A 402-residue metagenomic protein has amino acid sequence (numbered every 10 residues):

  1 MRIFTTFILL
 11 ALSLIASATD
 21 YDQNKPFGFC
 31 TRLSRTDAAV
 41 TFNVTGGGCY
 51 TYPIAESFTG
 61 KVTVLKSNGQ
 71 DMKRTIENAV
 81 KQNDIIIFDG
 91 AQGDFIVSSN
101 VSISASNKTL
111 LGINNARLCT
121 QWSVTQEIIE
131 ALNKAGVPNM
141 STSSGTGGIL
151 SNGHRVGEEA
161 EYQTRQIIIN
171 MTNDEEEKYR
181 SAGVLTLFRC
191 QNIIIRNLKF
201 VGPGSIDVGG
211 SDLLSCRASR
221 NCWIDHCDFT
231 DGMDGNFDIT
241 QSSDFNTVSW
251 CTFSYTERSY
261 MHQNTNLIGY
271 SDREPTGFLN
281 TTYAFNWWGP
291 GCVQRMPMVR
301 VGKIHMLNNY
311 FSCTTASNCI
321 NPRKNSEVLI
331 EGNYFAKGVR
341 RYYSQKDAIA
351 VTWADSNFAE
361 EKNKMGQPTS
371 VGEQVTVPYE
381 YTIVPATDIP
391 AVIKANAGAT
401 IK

Functional and structural regions predicted by a protein language model:
I3-S13: Sec-dependent N-terminal signal peptides
A11, A18-I85, D94, I128-Q166 (+2 more regions): Extracellular "leader-to-stem" segments immediately downstream of a signal peptide or signal-anchor in secreted/lumenal
G90-Q92: Surface-exposed, well-ordered secondary-structure segments
D94-G277: Right-handed parallel beta-helix
L110-G112, I193-R196, C222-D225, N246-C251 (+4 more regions): All-beta strand scaffolds that present successive hydrophobic residues in beta-strands
G202, D231, Y255, Y260 (+4 more regions): Residues in short coils/turns that link rungs of repeat/solenoid architectures in beta-rich domains
M261-F311, T315: Aromatic-anchored, glycine/proline-accented short structural segments that stabilize local strand-turns or short
M298-K402: Extracellular beta-rich repeat passengers
